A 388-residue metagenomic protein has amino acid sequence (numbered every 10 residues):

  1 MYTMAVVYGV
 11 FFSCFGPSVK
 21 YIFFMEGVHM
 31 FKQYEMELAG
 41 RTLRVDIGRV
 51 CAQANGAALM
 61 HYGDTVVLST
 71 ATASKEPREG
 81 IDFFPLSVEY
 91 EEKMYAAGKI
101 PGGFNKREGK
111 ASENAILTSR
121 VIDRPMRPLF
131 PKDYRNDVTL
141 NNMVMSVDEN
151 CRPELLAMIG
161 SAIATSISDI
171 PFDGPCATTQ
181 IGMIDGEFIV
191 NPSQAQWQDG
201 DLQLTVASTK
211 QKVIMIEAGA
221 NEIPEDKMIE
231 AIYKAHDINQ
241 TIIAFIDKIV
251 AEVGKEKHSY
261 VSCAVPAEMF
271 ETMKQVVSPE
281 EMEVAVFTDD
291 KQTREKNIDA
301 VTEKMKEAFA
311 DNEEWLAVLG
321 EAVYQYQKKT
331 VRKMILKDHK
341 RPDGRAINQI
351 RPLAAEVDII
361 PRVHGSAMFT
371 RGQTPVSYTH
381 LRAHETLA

Functional and structural regions predicted by a protein language model:
F31, N55, F83, G109-F130 (+9 more regions): Alpha/propeptide regions of enzymes that mature by internal proteolysis
P101-F104, D123, D133-V147, M215-E217: Glycine- and acidic-rich phosphate- and metal-coordinating loops
K132-V138, D173-P175, I242-Y260, Q292 (+2 more regions): Flexible, glycine/charged-enriched surface loops at secondary-structure junctions
R152-T165, D169, D358-S377: Conserved phosphate/anionic-ligand binding catalytic regions in large, soluble enzymes, centered on
P171-E281: Mobile "lid/hinge" segments at catalytic clefts and subdomain interfaces of large enzymes
F270-E356, I360: Noncatalytic alpha-helical scaffolds and linker/capping helices
T379-A388: Conserved small/polar residues in nucleotide/adenosyl-binding loops
